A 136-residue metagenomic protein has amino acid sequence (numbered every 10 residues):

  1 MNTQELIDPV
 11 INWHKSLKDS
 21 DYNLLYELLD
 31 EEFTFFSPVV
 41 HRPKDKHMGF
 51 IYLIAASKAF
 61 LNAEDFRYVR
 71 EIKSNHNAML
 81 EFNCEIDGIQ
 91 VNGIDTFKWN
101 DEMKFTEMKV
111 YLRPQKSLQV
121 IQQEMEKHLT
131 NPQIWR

Functional and structural regions predicted by a protein language model:
M1-E27, E31, P132-R136: Short, low-complexity N-terminal intrinsically disordered segments enriched in polar/charged residues
T3, Y22-L24, L28-H76: A solvent-exposed, acidic/Ser-Thr-rich amphipathic alpha-helical stretch
E5, N12, L24, Y52 (+2 more regions): Exposed alpha-helical structural elements
N12-L17, L29, F35, S57 (+2 more regions): Broad hydrophobic/π-residue packing in well-ordered secondary structure
I54-R136: A beta-strand edge to alpha-helix "cap/lid" segment located at domain peripheries
